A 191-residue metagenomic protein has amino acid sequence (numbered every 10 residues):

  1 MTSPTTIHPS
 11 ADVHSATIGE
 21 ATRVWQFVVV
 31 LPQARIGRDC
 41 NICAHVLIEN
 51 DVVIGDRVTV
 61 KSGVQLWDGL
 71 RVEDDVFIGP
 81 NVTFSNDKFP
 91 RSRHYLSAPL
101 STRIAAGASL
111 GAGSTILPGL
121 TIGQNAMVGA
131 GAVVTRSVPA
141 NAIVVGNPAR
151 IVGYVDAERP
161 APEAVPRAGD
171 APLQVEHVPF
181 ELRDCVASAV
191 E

Functional and structural regions predicted by a protein language model:
M1-T5, S188-E191: Basic/polar N-terminal segments that are highly enriched at the extreme N-terminus, encompassing both cleavable
T2-P9, T17-I18, R23-I122, P148 (+2 more regions): Flexible, glycine/small-residue-enriched loop-and-beta-strand segment within the central core of proteins
A130-V134: C-terminal/domain-terminus segments
V144: Conserved active-site beta-strand element of glycosyltransferases/polysaccharide synthases
P162-E191: Acidic/histidine-enriched, glycine/proline-rich intrinsically disordered or flexible terminal extensions
